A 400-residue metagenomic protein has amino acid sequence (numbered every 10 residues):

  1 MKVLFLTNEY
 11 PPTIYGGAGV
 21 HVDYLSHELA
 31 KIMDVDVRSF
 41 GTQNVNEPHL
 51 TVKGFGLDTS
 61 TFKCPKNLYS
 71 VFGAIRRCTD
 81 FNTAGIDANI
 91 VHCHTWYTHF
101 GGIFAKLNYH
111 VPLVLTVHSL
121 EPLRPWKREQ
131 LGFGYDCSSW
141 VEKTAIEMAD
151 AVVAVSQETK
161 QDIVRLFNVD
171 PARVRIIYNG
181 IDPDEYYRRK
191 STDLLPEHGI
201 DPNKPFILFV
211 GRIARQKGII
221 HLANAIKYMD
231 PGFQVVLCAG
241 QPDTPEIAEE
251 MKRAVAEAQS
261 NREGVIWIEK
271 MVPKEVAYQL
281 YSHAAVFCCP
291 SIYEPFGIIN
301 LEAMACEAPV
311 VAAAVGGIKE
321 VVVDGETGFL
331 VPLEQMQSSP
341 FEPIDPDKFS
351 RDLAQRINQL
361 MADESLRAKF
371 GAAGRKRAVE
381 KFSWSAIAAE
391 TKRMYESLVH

Functional and structural regions predicted by a protein language model:
M1-N44: N-terminal subdomain of nucleotide-sugar transferases
P112, L123-T144: Nucleotide-sugar donor phosphate/pyrophosphate-binding loop at the beta->alpha transition of glycosyltransferases
E158, G180: Carbohydrate-associated surface elements
V164, A172, I181-E197, K204: Acidic anion/phosphate-binding donor-loop and adjacent secondary structure in glycosyltransferase catalytic cores
A248-M271, E275: Nucleotide-activated donor-binding/catalytic signature segment of Leloir-type glycosyltransferases, i.e., the conserved
Q279-A284: Short alpha-helical donor nucleotide-sugar binding micro-motif in glycosyltransferases
V286, P309-A312, V322, F329-L330: Short hydrophobic beta-strand element within catalytic cores of glycosyltransferases and related nucleotide-activated
I292: Aromatic "clamp/platform" in nucleotide-sugar-dependent glycosyltransferases that forms part of the donor/acceptor
